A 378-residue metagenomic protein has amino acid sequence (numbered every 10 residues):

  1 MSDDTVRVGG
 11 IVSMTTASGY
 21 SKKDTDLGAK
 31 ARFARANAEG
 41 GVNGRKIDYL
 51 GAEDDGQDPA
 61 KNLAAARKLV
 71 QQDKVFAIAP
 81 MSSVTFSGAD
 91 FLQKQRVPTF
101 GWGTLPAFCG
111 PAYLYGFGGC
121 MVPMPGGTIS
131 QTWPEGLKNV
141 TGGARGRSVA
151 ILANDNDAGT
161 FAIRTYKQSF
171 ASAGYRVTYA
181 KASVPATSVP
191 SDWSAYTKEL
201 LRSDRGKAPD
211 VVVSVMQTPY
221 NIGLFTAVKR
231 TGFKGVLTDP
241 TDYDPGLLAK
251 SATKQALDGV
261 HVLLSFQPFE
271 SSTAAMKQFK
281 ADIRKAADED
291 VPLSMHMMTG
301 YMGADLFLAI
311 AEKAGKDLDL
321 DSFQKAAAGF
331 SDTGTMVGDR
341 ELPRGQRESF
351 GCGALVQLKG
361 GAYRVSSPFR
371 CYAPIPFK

Functional and structural regions predicted by a protein language model:
M1-K30, A52-P59, S83, N154-F161 (+1 more regions): Extracytoplasmic "Venus flytrap"
V6, S331-K378: Solvent-exposed, acidic/polar segments of extracytosolic/periplasmic ligand-binding ectodomains
V6-V8, L27-Y49, S172-Y175: Signal peptide-proximal N-terminal region of secreted/periplasmic/extracellular or secretory-lumen proteins
Y20-L27, E39-P111, V184-S194, P219-I222: Beta-alpha junction/loop-to-helix N-cap segments that form part of ligand/metal-binding clefts
P59, Y115-T231, E270, A274: Extracellular/periplasmic Venus flytrap/periplasmic-binding protein
L69-S82, F100-G103, S148-A153, R205-T218 (+3 more regions): Periplasmic-binding protein-like
G119, P123, A227-Y301, R370-I375: Extracellular/periplasmic periplasmic-binding protein-like sensory domains
D155, I163-K167, T218-G223, P268-G329: Extracellular/periplasmic ligand-binding modules, especially the Venus flytrap/periplasmic-binding
